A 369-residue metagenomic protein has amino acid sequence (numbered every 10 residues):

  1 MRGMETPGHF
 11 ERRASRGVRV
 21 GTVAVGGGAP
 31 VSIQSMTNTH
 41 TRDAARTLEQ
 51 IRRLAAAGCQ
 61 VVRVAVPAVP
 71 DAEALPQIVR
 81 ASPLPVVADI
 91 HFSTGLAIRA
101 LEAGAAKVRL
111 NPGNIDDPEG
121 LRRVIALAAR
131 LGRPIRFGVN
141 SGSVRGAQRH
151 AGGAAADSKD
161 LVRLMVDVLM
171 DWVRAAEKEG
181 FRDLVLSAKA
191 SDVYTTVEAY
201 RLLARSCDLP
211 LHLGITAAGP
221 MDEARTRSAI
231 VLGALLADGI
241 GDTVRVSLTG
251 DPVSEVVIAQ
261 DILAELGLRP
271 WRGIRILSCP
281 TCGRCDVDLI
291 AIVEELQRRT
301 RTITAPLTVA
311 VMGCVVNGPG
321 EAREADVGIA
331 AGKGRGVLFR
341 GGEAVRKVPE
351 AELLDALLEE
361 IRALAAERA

Functional and structural regions predicted by a protein language model:
R2-M36, A129, R298: N-terminal amphipathic alpha-helix/helix-capping segment at the start of soluble metabolic enzymes
G28-R46, A65-P67, L84-F92, Q148-V166 (+1 more regions): Active-site mouth loops of central-metabolism enzymes
I33, D89, F137, L186 (+5 more regions): Conserved, mostly hydrophobic/aromatic
Q50, L54, R63-A103: N-terminal active-site wall of soluble small-molecule enzyme domains
Q60-A68, P85-F92, A106-D117, M165 (+3 more regions): Catalytic beta/alpha-barrel core
V69-I90, R123-I135, Y200-L211, L296-T300: Alpha-helix-loop-beta-strand connector modules within alpha/beta enzyme cores
I98-R136: Hydrophobic or amphipathic alpha-helical targeting/insertion segments
R136-V139, Q148-T304, T308: Catalytic alpha/beta core domains of metabolic enzymes, predominantly
